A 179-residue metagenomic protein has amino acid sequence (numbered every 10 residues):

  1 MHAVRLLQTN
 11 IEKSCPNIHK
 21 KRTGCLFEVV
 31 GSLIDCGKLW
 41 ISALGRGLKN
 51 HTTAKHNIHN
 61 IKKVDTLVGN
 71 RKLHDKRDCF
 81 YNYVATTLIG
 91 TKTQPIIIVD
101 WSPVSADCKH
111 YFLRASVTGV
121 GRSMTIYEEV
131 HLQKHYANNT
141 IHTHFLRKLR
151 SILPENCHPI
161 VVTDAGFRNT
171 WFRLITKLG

Functional and structural regions predicted by a protein language model:
M1-G179: Conserved, well-structured functional cores that handle cations and Mg-NTP chemistry
